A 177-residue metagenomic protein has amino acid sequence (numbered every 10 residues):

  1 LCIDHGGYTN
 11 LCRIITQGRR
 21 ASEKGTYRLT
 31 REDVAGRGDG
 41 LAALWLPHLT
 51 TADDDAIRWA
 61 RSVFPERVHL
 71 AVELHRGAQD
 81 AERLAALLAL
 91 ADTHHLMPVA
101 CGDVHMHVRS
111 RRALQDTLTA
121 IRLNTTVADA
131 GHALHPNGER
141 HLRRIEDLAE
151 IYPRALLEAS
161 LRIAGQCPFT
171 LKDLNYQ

Functional and structural regions predicted by a protein language model:
L1-L74, R109-Q177: Conserved active-site carboxylates
A56-A60, R83-L90: A general structural detector for well-ordered alpha-helical segments in enzyme core domains, enriched
L74-R76, V104-H105: Short beta-alpha junction loops
H75-A85: Active-site glycine- and acidic-residue-rich loops that bind and position anionic ligands or nucleotide-like cofactors
A89, M97, A159-R162: Alpha-helical scaffold segments in carbohydrate-active enzymes
M97-S110: Short acidic/histidine-rich active-site segments
